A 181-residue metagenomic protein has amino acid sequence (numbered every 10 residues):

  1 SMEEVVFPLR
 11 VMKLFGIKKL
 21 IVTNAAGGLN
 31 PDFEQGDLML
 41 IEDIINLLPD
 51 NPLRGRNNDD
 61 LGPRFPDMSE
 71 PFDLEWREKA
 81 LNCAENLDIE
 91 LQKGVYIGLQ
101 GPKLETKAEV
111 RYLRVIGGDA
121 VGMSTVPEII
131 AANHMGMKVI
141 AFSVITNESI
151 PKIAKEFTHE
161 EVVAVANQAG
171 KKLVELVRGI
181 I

Functional and structural regions predicted by a protein language model:
S1-M68: Metabolite-binding pocket within alpha/beta catalytic cores that recognizes anionic/polar moieties
L20-N24, L40, L91-I97, V121-M123 (+1 more regions): General beta-strand structural signal in soluble alpha/beta enzymes
D37-E42, K138-A141, F157-E160: Short, hinge-like loop/turn segments at secondary-structure boundaries
N58-S69, V115-G118, A154-A166: Glycine-rich tight-turn/loop motif centered on a GG-T
E75, K79-I89, K172-I180: Generic non-transmembrane alpha-helical segments
N82-D119: Active-site/ligand-binding-proximal alpha/beta "capping" segment
L104-E148: A C-terminal functional module that forms or caps the active site or interfaces directly with catalytic machinery
S149-I181: His/Asp/Glu-rich mid-to-C-terminal helical/loop segments that flank catalytic regions of hydrolases
